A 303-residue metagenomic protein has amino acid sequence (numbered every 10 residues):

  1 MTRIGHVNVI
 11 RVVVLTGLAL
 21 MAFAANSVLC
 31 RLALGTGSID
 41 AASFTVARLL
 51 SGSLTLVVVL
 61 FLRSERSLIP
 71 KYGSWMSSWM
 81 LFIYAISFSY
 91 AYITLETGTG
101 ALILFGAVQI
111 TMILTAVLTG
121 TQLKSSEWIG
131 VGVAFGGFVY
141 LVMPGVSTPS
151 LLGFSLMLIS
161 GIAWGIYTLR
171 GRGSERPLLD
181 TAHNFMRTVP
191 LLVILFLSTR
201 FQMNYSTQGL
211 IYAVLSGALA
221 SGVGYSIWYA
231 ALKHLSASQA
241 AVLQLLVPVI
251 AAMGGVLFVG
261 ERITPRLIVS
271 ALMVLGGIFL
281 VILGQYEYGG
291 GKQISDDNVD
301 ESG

Functional and structural regions predicted by a protein language model:
M1-S43, I86-S87, G136, V146-G173 (+1 more regions): Glycine-/small-residue-enriched transmembrane alpha-helix faces in small-molecule transporters and effluxers
T2-G5, L49, L245-G303: C-terminal-most transmembrane helix of multi-pass membrane proteins
I10-L15, S43-V58, G130-V133, L152 (+3 more regions): Hydrophobic alpha-helical transmembrane segments of multi-pass integral membrane proteins, especially transporters
A22, V57, R63-L104, I113 (+2 more regions): Specific transmembrane alpha-helical segments of multi-pass solute transporters/efflux pumps, especially DMT/EamA
A33, F44, R48, A91 (+6 more regions): Hydrophobic/aromatic residues within transmembrane alpha-helices of multi-pass small-molecule transporters
S43-L54, S89-Q122, S160, S238-V256: Specific alpha-helical transmembrane segments that line the substrate/conduction pathway and gating interfaces
L56, L60, L81, L123-M143 (+3 more regions): Hydrophobic transmembrane alpha-helices of multi-pass small-molecule transport proteins
G100-A107, G171-V189, S221-L257: Helix-helix packing/entry segments at the starts of transmembrane helices
